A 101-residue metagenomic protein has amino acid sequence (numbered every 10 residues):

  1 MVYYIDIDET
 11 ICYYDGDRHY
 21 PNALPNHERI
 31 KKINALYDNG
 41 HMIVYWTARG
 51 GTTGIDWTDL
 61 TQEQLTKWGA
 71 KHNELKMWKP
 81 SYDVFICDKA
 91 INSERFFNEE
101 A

Functional and structural regions predicted by a protein language model:
M1-A101: Catalytic phosphate/metal-binding cores of nucleic-acid and nucleotide-processing enzymes, i.e., regions that mediate
